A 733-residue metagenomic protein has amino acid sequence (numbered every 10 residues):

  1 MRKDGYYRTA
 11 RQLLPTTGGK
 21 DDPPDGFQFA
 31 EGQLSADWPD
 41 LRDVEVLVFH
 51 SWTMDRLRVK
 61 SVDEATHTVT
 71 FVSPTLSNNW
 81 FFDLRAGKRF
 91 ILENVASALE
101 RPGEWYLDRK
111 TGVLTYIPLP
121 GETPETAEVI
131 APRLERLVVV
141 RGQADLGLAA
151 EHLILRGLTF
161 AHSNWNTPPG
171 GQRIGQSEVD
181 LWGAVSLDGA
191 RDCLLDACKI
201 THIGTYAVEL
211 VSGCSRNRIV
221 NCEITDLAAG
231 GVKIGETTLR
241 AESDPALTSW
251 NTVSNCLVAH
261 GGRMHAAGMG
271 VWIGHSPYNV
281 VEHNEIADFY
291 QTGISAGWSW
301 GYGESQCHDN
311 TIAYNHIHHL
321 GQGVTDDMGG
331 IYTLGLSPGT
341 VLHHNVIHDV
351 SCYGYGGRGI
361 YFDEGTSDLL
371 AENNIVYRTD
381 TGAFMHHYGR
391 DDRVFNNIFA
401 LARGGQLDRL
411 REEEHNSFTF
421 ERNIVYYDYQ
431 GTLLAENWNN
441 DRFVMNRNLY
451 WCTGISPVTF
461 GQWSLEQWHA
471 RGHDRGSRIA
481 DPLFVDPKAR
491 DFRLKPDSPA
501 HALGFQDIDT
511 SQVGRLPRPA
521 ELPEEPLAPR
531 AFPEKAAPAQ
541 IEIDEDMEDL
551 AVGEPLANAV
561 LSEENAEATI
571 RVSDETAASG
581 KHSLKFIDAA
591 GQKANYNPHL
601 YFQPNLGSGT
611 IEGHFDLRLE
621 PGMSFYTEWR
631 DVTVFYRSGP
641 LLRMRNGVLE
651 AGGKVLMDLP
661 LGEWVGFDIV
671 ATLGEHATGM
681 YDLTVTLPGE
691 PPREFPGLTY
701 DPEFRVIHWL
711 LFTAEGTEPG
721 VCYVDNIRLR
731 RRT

Functional and structural regions predicted by a protein language model:
M1-K199, R240-P245, A470-D481, K488-P538: Extracellular polysaccharide-degrading/modifying enzymes targeting complex plant/algal/animal polysaccharides
W38, R693-Y723: Flexible glycan-contacting loops in extracellular carbohydrate-active proteins
E151-H162, R191-H202, C214-A229, E242-G262 (+9 more regions): Right-handed parallel beta-helix
N164-G170, G204-L210, A228-I234, G262-M269 (+8 more regions): Short glycine/acidic-rich loop motifs that flank beta-strands on beta-rich extracellular proteins
A551-F586: Extracellular glycan-recognition surfaces and repeat-rich motifs
A577-V648: Secretory/extracellular carbohydrate-interaction modules and structurally similar beta-sandwich "look-alikes"
V648-G666: Short, aromatic/His-centered strand-loop micro-motif at the edge of beta-sheets
E663-G674, Y681-L683: Short tryptophan-centered beta-strand motifs in secreted/extracellular beta-sheet-rich domains of glycan-recognition
